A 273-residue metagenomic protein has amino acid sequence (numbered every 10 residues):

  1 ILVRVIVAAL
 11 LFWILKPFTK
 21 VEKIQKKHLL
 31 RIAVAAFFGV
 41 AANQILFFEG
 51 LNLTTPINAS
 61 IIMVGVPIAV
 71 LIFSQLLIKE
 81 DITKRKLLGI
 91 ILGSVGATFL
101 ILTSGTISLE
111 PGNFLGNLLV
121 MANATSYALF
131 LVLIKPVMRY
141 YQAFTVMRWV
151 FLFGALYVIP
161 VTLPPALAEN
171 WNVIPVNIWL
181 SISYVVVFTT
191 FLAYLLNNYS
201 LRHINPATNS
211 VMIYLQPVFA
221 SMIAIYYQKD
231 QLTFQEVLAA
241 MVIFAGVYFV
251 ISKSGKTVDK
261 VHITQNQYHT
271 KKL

Functional and structural regions predicted by a protein language model:
I1-L2, I24-L30, L102-S126, L163-S183 (+1 more regions): Juxtamembrane helix-entry segments on the extracytoplasmic side of multipass membrane proteins
L2-V3, Q44, A59-G65, L133-L156 (+1 more regions): Helix-helix packing/entry segments at the starts of transmembrane helices
I6, A36-F37, A41, I45 (+6 more regions): Hydrophobic/small/kink-forming positions within alpha-helical transmembrane segments of polytopic membrane proteins
A9-F12, V70-I72, S108-A168, L196 (+1 more regions): Transmembrane alpha-helical segments that form core, pore/gating elements of small-molecule transporters/exporters
L11-V21, V66-I91, V218-V237: C-terminal transmembrane-helix exit sites in multi-pass transporters
F12, A33, I82-S104, V158 (+3 more regions): Hydrophobic transmembrane alpha-helices of multi-pass small-molecule transport proteins
K16-M63, F99, V186-I204: Specific transmembrane alpha-helical segments of multi-pass solute transporters/efflux pumps, especially DMT/EamA
G50, L76-I78, I82, V137 (+5 more regions): Hydrophobic/aromatic residues within transmembrane alpha-helices of multi-pass small-molecule transporters
